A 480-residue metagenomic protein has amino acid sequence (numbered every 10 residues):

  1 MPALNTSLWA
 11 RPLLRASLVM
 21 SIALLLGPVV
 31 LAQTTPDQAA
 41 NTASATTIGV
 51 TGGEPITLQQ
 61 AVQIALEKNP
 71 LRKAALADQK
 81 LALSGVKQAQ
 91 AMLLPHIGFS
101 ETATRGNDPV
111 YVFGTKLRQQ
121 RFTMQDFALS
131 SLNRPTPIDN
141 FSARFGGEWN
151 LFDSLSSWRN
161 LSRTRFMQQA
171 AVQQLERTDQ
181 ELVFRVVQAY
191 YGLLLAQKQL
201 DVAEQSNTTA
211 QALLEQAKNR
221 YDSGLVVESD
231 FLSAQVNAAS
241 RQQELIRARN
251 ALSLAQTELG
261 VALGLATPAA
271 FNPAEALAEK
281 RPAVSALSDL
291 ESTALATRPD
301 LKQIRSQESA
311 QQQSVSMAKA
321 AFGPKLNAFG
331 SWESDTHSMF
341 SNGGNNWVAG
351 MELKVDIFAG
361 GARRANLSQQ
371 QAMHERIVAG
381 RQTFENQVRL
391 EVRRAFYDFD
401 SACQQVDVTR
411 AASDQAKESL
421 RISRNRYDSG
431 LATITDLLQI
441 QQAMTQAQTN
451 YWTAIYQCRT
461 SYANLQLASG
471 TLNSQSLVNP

Functional and structural regions predicted by a protein language model:
P2, S84, R177-T293, A395-D398 (+2 more regions): Periplasmic alpha-helical coiled-coil/stalk elements that build and connect Gram-negative outer-membrane
P2-R15, V19, L31-Q38, A45 (+3 more regions): Acidic, low-complexity, intrinsically disordered peripheral segments
A43-I64: Regulatory alphaC helix of protein kinase catalytic domains
Q63-F152, F184, G260-V261, L265-T267 (+3 more regions): A small-residue-enriched
K73-A77, Q90-A91, R134-N140, L151-D179 (+7 more regions): Sec/SRP-type N-terminal targeting helices
A91, S240-L265, A402, A411-T471: Short segments within alpha-helical structural elements
Q180, S223-L225, V261, A320 (+3 more regions): Short coil/turn linkers that connect adjacent helices within long alpha-helical scaffolds, especially alpha-solenoid
